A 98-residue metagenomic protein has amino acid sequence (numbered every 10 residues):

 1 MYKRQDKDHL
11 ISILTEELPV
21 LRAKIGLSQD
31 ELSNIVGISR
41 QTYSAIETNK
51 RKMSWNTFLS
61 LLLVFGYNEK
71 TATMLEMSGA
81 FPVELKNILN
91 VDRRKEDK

Functional and structural regions predicted by a protein language model:
Y2-K24: A short, Lys/Arg-rich alpha-helix, primarily the initiator
L18, Q29, R40, W55-F58: Helix-turn-helix DNA-binding elements, focusing on the entry/boundary residues of the two helices that contact DNA
R22, S33, L62: The alpha-helix within a helix-turn-helix
G26-A45: Short alpha-helical DNA-recognition segment
T48: Short, conserved catalytic or interaction motifs in soluble domains
N56-M77: DNA major-groove recognition helix of helix-turn-helix/homeodomain DNA-binding modules
K70-K98: Short, charged recognition helix plus adjacent turn of helix-turn-helix-like nucleic-acid-binding domains
